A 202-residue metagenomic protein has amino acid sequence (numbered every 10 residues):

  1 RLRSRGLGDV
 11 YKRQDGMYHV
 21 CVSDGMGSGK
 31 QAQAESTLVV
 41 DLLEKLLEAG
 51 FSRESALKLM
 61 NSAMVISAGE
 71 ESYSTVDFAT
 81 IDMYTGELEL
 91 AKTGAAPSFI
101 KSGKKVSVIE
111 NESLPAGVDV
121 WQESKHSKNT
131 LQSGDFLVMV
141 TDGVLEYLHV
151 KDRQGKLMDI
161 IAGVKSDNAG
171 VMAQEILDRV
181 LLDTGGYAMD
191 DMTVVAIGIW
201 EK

Functional and structural regions predicted by a protein language model:
R1-L7, Y11: Single conserved hydrophobic/aromatic residue that forms the stacking wall/gate of nucleotide- or nucleobase-binding
Y11-D15, A79-M83, K128-T130: A short acidic-Thr-Gly-centered motif at the start of a beta-strand
Q14-V20, S133-F136, D190: Short hydrophobic/glycine-rich mini-motifs in sensory/regulatory modules that couple input to downstream signaling
Y18, V22-S23, K30: Cytosolic ligand/metal-binding cores
D24, A95, V140-G143, D191: DG-centered beta-turn motif at the end of beta-strands
G27-A49, L131, D135-G186: Active-site-proximal, acidic helix/loop segment immediately C-terminal to a metal-coordinating Asp/Glu
Q33-G103, L177, L181-M192, A196-I197: Catalytic core of PPM/PP2C metal-dependent serine/threonine phosphatase domains
E89-S127, L131-S133, V138-M139, E146 (+3 more regions): PP2C/PPM-type serine/threonine phosphatase catalytic core, specifically the conserved beta-strand-loop-alpha-helix
